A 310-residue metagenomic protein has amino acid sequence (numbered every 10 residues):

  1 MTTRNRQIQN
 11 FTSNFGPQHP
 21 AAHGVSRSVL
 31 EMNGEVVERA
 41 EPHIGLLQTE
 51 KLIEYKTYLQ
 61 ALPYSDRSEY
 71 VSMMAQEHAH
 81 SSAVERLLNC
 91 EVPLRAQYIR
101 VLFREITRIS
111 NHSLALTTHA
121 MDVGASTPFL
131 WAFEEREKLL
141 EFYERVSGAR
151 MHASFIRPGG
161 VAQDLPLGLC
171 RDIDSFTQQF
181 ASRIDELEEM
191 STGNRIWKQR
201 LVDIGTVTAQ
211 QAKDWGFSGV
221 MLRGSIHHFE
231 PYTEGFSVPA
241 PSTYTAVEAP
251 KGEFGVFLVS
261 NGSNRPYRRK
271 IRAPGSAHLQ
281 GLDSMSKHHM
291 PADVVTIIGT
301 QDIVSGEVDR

Functional and structural regions predicted by a protein language model:
M1-R310: Metal/cofactor-centered catalytic core regions of large enzymes
